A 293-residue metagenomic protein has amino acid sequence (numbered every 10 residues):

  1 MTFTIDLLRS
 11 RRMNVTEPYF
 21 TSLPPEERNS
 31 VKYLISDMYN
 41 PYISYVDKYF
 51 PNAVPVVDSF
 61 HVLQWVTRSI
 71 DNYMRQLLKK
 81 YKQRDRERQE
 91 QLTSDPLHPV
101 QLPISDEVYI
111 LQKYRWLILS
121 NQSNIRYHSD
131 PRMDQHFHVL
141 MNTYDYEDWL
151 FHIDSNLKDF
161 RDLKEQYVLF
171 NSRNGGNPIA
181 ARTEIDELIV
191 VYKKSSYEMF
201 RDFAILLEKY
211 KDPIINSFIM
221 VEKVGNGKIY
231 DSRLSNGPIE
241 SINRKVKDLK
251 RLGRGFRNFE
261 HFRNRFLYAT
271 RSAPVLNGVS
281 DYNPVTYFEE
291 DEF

Functional and structural regions predicted by a protein language model:
M1-Y33, N40-Y45: RNase H-like nuclease fold core
T2, L63, I242-N243: Alpha-helical hydrophobic packing sites
T2-F3, P55, L234: Residue-level signal for pocket-adjacent positions within structured domains
E26-P51, Q83-F293: Acidic/histidine-rich catalytic cores and adjacent linkers of DNA breakage/strand-transfer/modification proteins
N52-R68: Inter-helix linker motif
T67-K79: Short, surface-exposed amphipathic charged segments that create phosphate/polyanion-binding patches used for binding
